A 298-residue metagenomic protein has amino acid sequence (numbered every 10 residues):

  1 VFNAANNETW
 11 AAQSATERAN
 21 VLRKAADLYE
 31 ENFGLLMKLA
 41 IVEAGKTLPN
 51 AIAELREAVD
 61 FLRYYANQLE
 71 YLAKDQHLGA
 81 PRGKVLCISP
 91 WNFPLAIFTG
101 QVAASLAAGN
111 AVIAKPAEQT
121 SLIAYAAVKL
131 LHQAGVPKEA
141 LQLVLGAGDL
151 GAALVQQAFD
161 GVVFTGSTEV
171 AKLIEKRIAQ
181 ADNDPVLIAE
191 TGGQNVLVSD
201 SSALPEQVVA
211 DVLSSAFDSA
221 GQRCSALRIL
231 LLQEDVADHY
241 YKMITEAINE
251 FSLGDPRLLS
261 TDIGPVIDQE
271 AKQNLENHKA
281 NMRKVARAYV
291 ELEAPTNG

Functional and structural regions predicted by a protein language model:
V1-Q76, E250, I267, M282: N-terminal Rossmann-like NAD(P)+-binding subdomain of aldehyde/semialdehyde dehydrogenases
F2, G34-E43, L106-A108, A189 (+2 more regions): Short acidic (Asp/Glu) and glycine-rich catalytic loops that position anionic groups and cofactors
N3-R23, N32, L86, N92 (+8 more regions): Conserved C-terminal structural/oligomerization subdomain of aldehyde/semialdehyde dehydrogenase
A5, R18, A40, G109 (+6 more regions): Residue-level signal for inorganic ion chemistry
A15, L22, Y29, F33 (+15 more regions): Generic structural signal for well-ordered, non-membrane alpha-helical segments in soluble metabolic enzymes
D27, K38-I41, D60-N67, K129 (+7 more regions): Generic alpha-helical structural context detector
I41, G45-L48, L69-V209, S260: Rossmann-like NAD(P) dinucleotide-binding subdomain of oxidoreductase/dehydrogenase enzymes
G135, G161, E169-G298: ALDH superfamily catalytic-core signature
